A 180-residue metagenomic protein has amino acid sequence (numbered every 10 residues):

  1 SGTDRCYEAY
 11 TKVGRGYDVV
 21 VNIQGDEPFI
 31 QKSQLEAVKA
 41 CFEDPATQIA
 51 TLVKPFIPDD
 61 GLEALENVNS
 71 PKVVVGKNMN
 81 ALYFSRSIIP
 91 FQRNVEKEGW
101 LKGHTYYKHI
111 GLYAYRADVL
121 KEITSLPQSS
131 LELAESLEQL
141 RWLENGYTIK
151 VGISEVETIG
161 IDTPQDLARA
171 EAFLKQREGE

Functional and structural regions predicted by a protein language model:
S1-A37: Short phosphate-binding loop-to-helix
S1-D4, I57-D59, T158-I159: A short acidic, often aromatic-flanked loop/helix-cap motif at beta-alpha or helix-coil junctions that lines enzyme
A9-T11, V74-G76, I161-D162: Short beta-strand-to-turn element immediately C-terminal to the catalytic PLP-Schiff-base lysine in fold type I
T11-G14, E43, K175: Residue-level signal for alpha-helix termini/capping positions
R15-Y17, D44-T47, Y147: Short, high-confidence coil segments that cap the C-terminus of an alpha-helix and link into the following beta-strand
Q31-I123: Conserved core of the sugar-phosphate nucleotidyltransferase
W100-E180: Conserved alpha/beta core of the MobA/IspD/sugar-nucleotide pyrophosphorylase nucleotidyltransferase superfamily
